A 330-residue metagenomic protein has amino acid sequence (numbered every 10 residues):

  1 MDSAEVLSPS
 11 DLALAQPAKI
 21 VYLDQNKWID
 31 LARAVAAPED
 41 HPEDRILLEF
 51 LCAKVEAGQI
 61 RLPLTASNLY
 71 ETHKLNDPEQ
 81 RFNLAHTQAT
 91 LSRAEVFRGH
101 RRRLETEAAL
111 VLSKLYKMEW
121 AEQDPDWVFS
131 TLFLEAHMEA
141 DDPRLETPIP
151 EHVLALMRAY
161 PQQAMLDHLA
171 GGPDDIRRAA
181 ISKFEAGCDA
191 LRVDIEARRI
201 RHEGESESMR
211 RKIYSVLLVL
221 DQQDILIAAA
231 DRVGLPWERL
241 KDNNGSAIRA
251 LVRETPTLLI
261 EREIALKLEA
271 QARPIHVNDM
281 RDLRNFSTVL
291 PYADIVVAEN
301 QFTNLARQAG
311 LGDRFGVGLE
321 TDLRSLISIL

Functional and structural regions predicted by a protein language model:
M1-S10, R45, G58, F82 (+2 more regions): Long, positively charged, glycine-interspersed low-complexity recognition regions
D2-E43, K183-R199, L251-V252: Metal-dependent nucleic-acid phosphoesterase active-site entry motif
A13-L14, E39, I60, H73-N76 (+4 more regions): Conserved aromatic-histidine-acidic binding/catalytic patches
P17-V21, R33, P38, I46-K74 (+2 more regions): Extended charged low-complexity segments that act as oligomerization/scaffolding linkers
L23, L64-A66, L75, N278-D279 (+1 more regions): Short His-Asn-centered micro-motif
I29, Y70, T303-N304: Glycine-rich nucleotide phosphate-binding loop and flanking beta-alpha elements of Rossmann-like dinucleotide-binding
R93-A228: Non-catalytic, alpha-helical, charged scaffold/linker segments that couple or flank catalytic or architectural cores
R198-R281: Long, positively charged binding patches that form subdomain-scale interaction surfaces for polyanionic ligands
